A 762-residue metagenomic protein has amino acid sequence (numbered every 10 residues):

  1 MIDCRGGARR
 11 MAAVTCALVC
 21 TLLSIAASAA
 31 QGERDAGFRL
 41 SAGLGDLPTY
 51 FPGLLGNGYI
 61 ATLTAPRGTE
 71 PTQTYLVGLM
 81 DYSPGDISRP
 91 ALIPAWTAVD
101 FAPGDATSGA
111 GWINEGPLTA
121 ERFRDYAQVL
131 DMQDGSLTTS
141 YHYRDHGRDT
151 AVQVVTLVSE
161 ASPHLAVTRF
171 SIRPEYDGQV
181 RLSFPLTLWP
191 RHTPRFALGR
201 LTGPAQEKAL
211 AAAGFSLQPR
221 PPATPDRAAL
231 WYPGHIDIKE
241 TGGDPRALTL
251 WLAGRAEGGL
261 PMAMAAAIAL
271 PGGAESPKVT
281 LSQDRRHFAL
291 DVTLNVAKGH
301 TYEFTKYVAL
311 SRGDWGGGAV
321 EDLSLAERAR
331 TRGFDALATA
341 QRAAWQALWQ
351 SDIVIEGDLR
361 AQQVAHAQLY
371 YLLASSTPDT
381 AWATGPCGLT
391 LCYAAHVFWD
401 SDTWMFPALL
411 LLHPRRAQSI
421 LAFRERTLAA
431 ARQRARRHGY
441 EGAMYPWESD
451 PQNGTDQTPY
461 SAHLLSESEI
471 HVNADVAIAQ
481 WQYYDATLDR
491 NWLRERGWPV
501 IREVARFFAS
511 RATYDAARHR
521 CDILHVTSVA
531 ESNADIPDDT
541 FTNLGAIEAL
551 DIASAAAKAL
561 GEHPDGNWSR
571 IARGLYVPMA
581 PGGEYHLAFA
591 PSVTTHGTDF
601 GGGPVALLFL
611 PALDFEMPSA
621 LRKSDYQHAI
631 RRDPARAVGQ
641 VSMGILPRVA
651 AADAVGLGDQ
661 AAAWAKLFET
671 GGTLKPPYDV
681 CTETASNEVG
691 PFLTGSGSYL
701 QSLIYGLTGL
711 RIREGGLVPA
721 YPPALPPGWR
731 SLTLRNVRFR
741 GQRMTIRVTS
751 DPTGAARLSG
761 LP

Functional and structural regions predicted by a protein language model:
M1-R9: N-terminal secretory signal peptides that target proteins for export/translocation
A13-S24: Bacterial N-terminal signal peptides
S28-Y393: Acidic/polar, glycine-enriched structural segments that form the non-catalytic walls/loops of the carbohydrate-binding
G78-A151, S162, S461, G658-P762: Non-catalytic C-terminal accessory modules of carbohydrate-active enzymes
D314-E321, D352-E356, L411, R415 (+2 more regions): Inter-helical turn/loop segments and adjacent helix faces that build the functional surface of alpha-helical bundle
S376-L391, R415-I478, Y484, R490-E495 (+4 more regions): Helix-terminus loop motifs that line ligand-binding clefts
A394, F398-T427, I478, E495 (+3 more regions): Active-site core of glycosidic bond-cleaving carbohydrate-active enzymes
F507-L560: Acidic/histidine-rich catalytic neighborhood
